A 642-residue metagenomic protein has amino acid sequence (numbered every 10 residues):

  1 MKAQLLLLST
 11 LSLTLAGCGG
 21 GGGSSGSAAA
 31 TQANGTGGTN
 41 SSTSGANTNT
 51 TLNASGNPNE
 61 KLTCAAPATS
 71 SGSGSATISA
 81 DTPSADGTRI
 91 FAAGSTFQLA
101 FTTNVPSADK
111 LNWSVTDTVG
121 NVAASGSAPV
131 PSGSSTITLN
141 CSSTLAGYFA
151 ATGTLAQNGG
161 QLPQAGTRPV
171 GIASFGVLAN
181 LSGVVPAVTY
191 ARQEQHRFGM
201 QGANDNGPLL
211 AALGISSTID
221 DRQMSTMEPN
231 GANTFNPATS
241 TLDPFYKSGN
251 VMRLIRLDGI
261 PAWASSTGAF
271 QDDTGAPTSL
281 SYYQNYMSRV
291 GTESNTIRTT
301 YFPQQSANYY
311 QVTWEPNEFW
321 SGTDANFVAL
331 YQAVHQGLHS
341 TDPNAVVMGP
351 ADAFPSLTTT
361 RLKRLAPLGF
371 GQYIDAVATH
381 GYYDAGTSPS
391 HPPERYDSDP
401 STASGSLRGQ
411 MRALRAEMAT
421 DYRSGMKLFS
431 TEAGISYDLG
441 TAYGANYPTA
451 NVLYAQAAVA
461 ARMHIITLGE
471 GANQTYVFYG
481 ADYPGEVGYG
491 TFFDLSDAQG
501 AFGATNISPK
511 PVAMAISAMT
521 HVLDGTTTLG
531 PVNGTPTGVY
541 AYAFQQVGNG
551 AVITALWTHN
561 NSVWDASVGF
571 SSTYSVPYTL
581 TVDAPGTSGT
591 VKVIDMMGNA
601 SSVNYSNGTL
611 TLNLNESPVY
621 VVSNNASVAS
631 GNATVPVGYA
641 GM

Functional and structural regions predicted by a protein language model:
L8-S9, L13-S73, G153: Bacterial Sec-dependent N-terminal signal peptides
A46-D205, V635-M642: Mature N-terminal, pre-catalytic/accessory segment of carbohydrate-active enzymes
N204-D399: Substrate-binding cleft and catalytic face of glycoside hydrolase catalytic domains, especially the flexible beta-alpha
V290, Y310, V334, V377 (+6 more regions): Conserved, mostly hydrophobic/aromatic
A385-Y443, G469, N473-V477, D482 (+2 more regions): Glycoside hydrolase catalytic-domain groove-lining segments
I435-S517, G530-V539: Aromatic/acidic polysaccharide-binding cleft in carbohydrate-active enzymes
G534-T587, N624: Carbohydrate-binding surface patches
N604-M642: C-terminal beta-strand-rich structural cap/linker in extracellular carbohydrate-active enzymes
